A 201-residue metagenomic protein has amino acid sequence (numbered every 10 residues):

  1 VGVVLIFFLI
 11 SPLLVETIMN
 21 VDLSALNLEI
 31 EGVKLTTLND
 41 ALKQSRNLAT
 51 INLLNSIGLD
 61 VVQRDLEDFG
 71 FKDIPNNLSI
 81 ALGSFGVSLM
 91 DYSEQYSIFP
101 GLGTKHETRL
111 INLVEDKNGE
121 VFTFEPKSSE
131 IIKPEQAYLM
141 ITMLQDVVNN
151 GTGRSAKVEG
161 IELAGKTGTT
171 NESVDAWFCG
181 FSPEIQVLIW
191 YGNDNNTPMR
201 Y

Functional and structural regions predicted by a protein language model:
V1-F7: Active/ligand-binding-proximal structured segments within catalytic/core domains that scaffold catalytic residues
V4, L28, G32, K43-Q44 (+7 more regions): Homeobox/homeodomain signature
F7, E31-Q44, A81-L89, N149-L163: Charged, low-complexity, helix/coiled-coil-prone segments
F7-V62, N77, K105, K117-D146: Conserved catalytic neighborhood of penicillin-recognizing serine enzymes
L9, D40, N52-L53, D65 (+6 more regions): Structural recognition of the beta-strand scaffold that forms the well-ordered cores of secreted hydrolase catalytic
D22-E29, G58-Y96, G103, E107-L110: Mid-domain, small-residue-enriched loop/turn segments at the edges of structured enzyme/sensor domains
S88-E94, I98-Y201: A penicillin-recognizing enzyme superfamily signal
